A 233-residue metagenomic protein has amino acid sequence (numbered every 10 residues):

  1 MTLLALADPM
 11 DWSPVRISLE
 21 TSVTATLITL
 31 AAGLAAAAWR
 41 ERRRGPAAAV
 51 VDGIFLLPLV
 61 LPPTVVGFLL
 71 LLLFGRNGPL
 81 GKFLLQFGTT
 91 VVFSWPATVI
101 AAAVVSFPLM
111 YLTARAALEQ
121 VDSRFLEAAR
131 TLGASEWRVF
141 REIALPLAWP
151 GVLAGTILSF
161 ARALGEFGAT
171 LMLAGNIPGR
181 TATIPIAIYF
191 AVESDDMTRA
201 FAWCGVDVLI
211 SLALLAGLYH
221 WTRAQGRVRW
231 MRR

Functional and structural regions predicted by a protein language model:
M1-L6: Short, Lys/Arg-rich, polar N-terminal cytosolic tail immediately upstream of the first transmembrane signal-anchor
D8-E119, I143-G168, A191, A200-T222: Membrane-water interface segments at the C-terminal ends of transmembrane alpha-helices in multi-pass inner-membrane
L71-L72, A169-D195: Glycine-rich helix-loop "coupling/hinge" segments at transmembrane-helix boundaries in multipass transporters
R115-L126, E136: Membrane-helix/interface signature in polytopic inner-membrane proteins
A129: The alpha-helix within a helix-turn-helix
L132-A134, P146: Glycine/proline-centered hinge or cleavage motifs at structural transition points of membrane proteins
T222-R233: Short cytosolic juxtamembrane segments of multi-pass membrane proteins
